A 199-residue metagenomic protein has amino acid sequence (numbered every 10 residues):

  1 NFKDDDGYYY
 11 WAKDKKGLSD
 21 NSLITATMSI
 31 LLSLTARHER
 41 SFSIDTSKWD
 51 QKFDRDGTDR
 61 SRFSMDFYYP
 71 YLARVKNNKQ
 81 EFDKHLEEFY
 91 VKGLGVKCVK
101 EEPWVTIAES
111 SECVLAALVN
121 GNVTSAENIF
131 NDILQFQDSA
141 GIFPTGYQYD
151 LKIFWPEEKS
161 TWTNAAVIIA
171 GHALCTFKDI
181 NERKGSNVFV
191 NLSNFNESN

Functional and structural regions predicted by a protein language model:
N1-L18, S33-A36, R40-T106, N128-N199: Extended glycan-interaction surfaces of carbohydrate-active proteins
N21, T25-M28, W162: Residues within HEAT/ARM-like alpha-solenoid scaffolds
E102-N120: Loop/turn-rich, solvent-exposed surfaces of beta-rich toroidal or solenoidal domains
